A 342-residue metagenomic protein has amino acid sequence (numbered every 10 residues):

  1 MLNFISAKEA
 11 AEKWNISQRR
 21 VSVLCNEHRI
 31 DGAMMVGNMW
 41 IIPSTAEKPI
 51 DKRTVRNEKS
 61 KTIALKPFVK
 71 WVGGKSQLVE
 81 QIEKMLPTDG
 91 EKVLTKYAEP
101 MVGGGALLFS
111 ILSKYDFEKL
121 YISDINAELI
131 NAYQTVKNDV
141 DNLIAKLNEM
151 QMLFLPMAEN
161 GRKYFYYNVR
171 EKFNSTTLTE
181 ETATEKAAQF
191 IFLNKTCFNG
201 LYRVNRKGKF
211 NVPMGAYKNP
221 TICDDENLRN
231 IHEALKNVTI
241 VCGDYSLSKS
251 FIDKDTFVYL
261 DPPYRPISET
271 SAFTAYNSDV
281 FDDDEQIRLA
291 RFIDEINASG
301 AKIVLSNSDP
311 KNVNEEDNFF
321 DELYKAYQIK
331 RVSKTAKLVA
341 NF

Functional and structural regions predicted by a protein language model:
M1-R20: Polyanion-binding surface elements
A7, I30-R56: Short helix-start
S22, N26-E27: Residue-level detection of the helix-turn-helix DNA-binding "recognition helix"
E58-K96, M101, A106-L107: S-adenosyl-L-methionine
I82, Y97-I111, I122-N126, Y133 (+4 more regions): Conserved proline-anchored active-site loop of SAM-dependent methyltransferases that bridges a beta-strand
K114-K236: Class I S-adenosyl-L-methionine-dependent methyltransferase module
R206-Y217, Y264-Q286: Mobile active-site "lid"/loop adjacent to the S-adenosyl-L-methionine
E285-T335: Conserved Class I SAM-dependent methyltransferase catalytic core
